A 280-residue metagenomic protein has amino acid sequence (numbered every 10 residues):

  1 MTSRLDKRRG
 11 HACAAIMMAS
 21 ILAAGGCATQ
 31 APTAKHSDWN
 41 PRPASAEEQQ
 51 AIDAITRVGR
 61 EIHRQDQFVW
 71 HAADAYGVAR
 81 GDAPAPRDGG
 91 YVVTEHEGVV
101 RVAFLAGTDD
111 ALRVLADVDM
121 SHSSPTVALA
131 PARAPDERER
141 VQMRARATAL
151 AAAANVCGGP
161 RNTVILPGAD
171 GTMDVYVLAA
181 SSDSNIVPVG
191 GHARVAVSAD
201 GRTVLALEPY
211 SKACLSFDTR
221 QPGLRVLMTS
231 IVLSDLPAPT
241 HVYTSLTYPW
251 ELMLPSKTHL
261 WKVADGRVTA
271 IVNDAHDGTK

Functional and structural regions predicted by a protein language model:
T2-M17: Bacterial N-terminal signal peptides that target proteins for export
A24-G26: C-terminal motif of bacterial Sec signal peptides marking the signal peptidase cleavage site
A28-D38: Bacterial Sec signal peptide processing site at the extreme N-terminus
Y76-D117, N155-R194: Exposed beta-strand-loop-beta-strand "reactive/processing" segments of non-cytosolic proteins
L105-L150: Hydrophobic alpha-helical segments and helix pairs
V114-L129, V187-L205: A short, surface-exposed beta-strand/turn
T203-P239: Short HxH-centered metal-ligating active-site micro-motif
S234-K280: Hydrophilic extracytoplasmic domains
